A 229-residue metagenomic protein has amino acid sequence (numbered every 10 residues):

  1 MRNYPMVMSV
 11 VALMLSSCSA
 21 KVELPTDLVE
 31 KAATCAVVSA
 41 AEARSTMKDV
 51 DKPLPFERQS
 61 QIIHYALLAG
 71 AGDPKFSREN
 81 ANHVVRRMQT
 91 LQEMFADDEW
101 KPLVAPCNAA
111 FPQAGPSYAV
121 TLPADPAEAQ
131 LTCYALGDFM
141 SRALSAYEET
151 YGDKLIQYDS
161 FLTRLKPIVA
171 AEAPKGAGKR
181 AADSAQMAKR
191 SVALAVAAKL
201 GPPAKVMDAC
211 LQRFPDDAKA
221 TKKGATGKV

Functional and structural regions predicted by a protein language model:
M1-M8: Bacterial N-terminal signal peptides that target proteins for export
M14-S17: C-terminal motif of bacterial Sec signal peptides marking the signal peptidase cleavage site
S19-K21: Bacterial signal peptide processing site
P25-D73, D125-A177: Short N-proximal segments of mature Sec-exported proteins
P55-L122, Q157-V229: Compact alpha-helical subdomains of small soluble proteins
